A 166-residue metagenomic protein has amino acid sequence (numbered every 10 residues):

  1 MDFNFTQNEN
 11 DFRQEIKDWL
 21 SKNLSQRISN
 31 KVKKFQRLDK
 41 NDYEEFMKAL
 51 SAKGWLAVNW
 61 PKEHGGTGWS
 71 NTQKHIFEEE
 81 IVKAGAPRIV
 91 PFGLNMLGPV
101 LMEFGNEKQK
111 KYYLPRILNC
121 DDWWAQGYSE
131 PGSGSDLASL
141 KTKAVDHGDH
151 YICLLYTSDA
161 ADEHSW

Functional and structural regions predicted by a protein language model:
M1-F5: Intrinsic disorder at enzyme termini
R27-L50: Short secondary-structure junction/hinge motifs that connect adjacent elements
E44-M47, S51-K111, P115-D121: Internal helix-loop-helix
C120-Y128: A short, Trp-centered hydrophobic/proline-enriched beta-strand micro-motif
G132-L140: Active-site-adjacent elements of ketosynthase-type condensing enzymes
Y156-E163: Conserved small/polar residues in nucleotide/adenosyl-binding loops
